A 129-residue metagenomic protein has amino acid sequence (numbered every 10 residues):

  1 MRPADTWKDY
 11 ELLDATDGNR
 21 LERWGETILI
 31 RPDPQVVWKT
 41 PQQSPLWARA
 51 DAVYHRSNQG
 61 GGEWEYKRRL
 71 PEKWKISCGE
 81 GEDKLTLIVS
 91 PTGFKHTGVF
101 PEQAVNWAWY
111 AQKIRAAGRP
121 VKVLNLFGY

Functional and structural regions predicted by a protein language model:
M1-A4: N-terminal accessory targeting/assembly segments
T6-R23, L29-P101, A108-A111: Non-catalytic substrate-recognition/targeting regions of SAM-dependent transferases
T27-I28, K122: Structural motif
A111-Y129: Conserved SAM/SAH cofactor-binding pocket of Class I
